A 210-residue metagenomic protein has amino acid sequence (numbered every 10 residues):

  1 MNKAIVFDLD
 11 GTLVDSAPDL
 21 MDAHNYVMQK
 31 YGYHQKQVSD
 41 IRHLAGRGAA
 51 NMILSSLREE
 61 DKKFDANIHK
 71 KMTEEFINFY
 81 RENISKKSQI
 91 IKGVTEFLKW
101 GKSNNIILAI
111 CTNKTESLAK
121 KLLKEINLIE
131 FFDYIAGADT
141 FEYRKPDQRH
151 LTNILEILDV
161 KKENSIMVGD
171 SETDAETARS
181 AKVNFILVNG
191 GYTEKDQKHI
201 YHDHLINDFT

Functional and structural regions predicted by a protein language model:
M1-H43: Active-site neighborhood of HAD-like aspartate-dependent phosphohydrolases
M1-K3, S39, K99, E116 (+1 more regions): Asp-based, Mg2+/Mn2+-dependent phosphohydrolase catalytic module
V6, L13, I90, L108-C111 (+3 more regions): Conserved SAM-binding loop
M21, N25, G46-L54, T73 (+2 more regions): An amphipathic alpha-helix signature
A23, M52, G93, L118-K121 (+1 more regions): Phosphate- and divalent-cation-binding pockets in alpha/beta enzyme and binding domains that engage nucleotide-derived
M28-E60, A66: Alpha-helical substrate-recognition element adjacent to the catalytic core
Y31, S56-E96: Metal-dependent phosphoesterase signature
R81-I110, E116, K120, K145-Q148: Short, acidic loop-to-helix structural element flanking the phosphoryl-transfer center in phosphate-processing enzymes
